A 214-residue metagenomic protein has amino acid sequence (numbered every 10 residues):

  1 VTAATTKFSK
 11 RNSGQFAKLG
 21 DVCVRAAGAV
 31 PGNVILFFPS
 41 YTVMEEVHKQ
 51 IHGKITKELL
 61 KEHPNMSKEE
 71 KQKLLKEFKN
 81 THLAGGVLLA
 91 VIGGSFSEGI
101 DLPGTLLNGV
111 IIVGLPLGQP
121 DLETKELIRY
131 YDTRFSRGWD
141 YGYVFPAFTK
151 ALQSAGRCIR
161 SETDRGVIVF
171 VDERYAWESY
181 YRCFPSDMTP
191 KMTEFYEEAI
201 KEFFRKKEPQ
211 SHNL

Functional and structural regions predicted by a protein language model:
V1-L214: ASCE RecA-like P-loop NTPase motor cores that couple ATP hydrolysis to mechanical translocation on nucleic acids
